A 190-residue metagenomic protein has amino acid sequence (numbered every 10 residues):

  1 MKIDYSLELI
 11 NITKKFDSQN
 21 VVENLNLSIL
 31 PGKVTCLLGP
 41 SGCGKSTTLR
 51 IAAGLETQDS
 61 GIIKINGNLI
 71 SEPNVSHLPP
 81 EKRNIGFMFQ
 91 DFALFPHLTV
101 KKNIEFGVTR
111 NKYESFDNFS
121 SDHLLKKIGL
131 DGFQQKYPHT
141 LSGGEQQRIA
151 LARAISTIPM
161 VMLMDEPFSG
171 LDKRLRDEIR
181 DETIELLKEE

Functional and structural regions predicted by a protein language model:
T35, F95-N118, K127: ABC-type ATPase nucleotide-binding domains, specifically the catalytic core motifs of the NBD
A53: Helix-to-loop junction immediately C-terminal to a conserved catalytic motif
L69-E72, S115-F133, E182-E189: Conserved ABC ATPase "signature" region
I70-G86, R110: ABC ATPase NBD coupling module
Y137-L141, E145: Conserved ABC ATPase signature
S156-M160: A short, proline-enriched helix->beta-strand linker immediately N-terminal to the Walker B motif in ABC-type P-loop
M162-D165: Catalytic Walker B motif of ABC-type/P-loop ATPase nucleotide-binding domains
